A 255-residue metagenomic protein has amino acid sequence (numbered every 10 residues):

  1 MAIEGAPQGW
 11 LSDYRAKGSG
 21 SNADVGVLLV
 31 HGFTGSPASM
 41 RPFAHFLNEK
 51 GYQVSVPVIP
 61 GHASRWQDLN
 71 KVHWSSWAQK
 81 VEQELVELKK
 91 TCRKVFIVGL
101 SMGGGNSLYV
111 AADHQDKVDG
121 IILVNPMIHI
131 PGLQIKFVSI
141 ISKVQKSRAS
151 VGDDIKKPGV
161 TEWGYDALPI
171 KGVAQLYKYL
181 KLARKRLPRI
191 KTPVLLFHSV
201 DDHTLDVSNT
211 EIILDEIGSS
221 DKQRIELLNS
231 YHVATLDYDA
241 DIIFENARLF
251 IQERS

Functional and structural regions predicted by a protein language model:
E4-R65: Short, surface-exposed "cap/lid" segments of acyl-processing enzymes
R65-T91, F96: Catalytic nucleophile-loop/oxyanion-hole region of alpha/beta-hydrolase and closely related hydrolase-like folds
G99-G103, S107: Gly/Ala-rich beta-loop-alpha elbow adjacent to hydrolase catalytic centers
I122-G132: Active-site nucleophile loop of the alpha/beta-hydrolase fold
I190, L196-H198, D202: Short beta-strand/loop motif that positions the catalytic acidic residue of the alpha/beta-hydrolase fold
H203-N209: Conserved alpha/beta-hydrolase "acid-adjacent" motif
E211, D215-V233: Catalytic histidine neighborhood in serine/cysteine hydrolases with alpha/beta-hydrolase-type architecture
L228-S255: Catalytic active-site module of serine/aspartate enzymes centered on a nucleophile-bearing elbow/loop
